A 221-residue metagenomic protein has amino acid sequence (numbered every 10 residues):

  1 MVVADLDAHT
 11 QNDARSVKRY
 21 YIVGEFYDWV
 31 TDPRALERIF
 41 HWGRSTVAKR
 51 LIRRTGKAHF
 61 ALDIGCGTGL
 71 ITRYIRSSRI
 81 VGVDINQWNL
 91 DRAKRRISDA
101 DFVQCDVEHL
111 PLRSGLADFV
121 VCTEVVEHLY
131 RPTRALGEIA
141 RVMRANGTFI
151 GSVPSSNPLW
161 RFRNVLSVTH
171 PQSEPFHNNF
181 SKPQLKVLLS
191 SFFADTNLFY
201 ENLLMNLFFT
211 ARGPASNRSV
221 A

Functional and structural regions predicted by a protein language model:
M1-H109, R113, L136, S173-F193 (+1 more regions): Conserved N-terminal segment of class I S-adenosyl-L-methionine
Q87, H109, L129-T133, V153 (+1 more regions): A structural helix-start
V121: A conserved beta-strand element that flanks and buttresses the S-adenosyl-L-methionine
E124-H128: Short catalytic micro-motifs in class I SAM-dependent methyltransferases
T133-A145: A short glycine-rich, Lys/Arg-flanked "PGG" loop and its adjoining helix->strand segment in the class I
I150-Q172: Conserved class I S-adenosyl-L-methionine
